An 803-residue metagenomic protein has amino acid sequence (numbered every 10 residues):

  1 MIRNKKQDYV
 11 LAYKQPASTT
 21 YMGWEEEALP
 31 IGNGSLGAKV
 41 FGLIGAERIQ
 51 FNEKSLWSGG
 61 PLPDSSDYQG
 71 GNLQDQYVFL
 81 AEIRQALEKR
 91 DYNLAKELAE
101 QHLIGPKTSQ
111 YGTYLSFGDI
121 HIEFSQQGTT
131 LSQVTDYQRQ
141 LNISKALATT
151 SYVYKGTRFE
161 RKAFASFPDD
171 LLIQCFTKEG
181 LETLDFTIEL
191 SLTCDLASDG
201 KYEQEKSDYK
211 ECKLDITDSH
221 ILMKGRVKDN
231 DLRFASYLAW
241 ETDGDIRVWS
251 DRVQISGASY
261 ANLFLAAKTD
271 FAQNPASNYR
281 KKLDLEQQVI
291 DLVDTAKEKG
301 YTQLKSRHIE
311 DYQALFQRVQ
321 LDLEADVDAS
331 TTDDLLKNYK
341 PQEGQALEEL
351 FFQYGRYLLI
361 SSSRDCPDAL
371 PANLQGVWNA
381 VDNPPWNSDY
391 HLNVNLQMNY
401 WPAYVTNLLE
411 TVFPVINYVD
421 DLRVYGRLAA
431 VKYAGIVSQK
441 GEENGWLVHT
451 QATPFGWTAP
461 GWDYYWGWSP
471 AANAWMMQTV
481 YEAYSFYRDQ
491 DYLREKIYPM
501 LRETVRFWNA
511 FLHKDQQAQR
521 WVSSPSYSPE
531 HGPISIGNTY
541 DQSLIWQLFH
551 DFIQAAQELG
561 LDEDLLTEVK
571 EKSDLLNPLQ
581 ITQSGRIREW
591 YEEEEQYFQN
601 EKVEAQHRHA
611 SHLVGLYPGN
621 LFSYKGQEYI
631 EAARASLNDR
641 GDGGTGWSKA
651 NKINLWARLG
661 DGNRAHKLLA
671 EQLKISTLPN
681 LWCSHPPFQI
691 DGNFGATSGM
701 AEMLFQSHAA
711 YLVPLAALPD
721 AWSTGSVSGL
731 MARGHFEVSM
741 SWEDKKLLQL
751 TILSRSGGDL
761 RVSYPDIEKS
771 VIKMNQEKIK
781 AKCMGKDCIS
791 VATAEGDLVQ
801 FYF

Functional and structural regions predicted by a protein language model:
M1-Y464, E482-Y484, R502-V505, Q516 (+6 more regions): Aromatic-residue-lined binding/catalytic grooves and analogous aromatic/hydrophobic interfacial grooves in multimeric
V10-L11, T187-E189, P414-N417, K432 (+7 more regions): Beta-strand segments within the central parallel beta-sheet cores of soluble alpha/beta enzyme folds
A28-F51, S55, L103, S116 (+5 more regions): C-terminal capping/lid segments that line or modulate ligand- or cofactor-binding pockets
E82, F264, D311, Y418 (+5 more regions): Generic recognition of well-ordered alpha-helical segments
Q342-E349, N393, P470, A474 (+4 more regions): Soluble non-cytosolic domains of exported or imported proteins
P470-V505, Q517-Y527, H531, S535 (+2 more regions): Active-site neighborhood of glycoside hydrolase catalytic domains
